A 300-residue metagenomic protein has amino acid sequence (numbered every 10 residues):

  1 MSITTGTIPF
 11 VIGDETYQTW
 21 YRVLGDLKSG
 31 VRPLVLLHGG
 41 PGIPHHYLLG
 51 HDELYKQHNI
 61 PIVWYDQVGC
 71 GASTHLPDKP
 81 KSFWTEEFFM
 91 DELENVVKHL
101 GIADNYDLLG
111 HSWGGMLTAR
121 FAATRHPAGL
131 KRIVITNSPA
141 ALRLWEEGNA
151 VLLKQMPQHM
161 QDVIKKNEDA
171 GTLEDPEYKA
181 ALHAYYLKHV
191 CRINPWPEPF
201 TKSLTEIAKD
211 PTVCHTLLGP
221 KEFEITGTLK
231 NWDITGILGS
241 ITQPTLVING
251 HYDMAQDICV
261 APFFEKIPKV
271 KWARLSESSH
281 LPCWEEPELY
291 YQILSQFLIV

Functional and structural regions predicted by a protein language model:
M1-Q18: N-terminal cap/lid segment of alpha/beta-hydrolase-fold proteins
T16-S82, V96: Conserved HGGG/HGGXW glycine-rich cap/lid loop of the alpha/beta-hydrolase fold
W64-W113, L117, T124-R125: Active-site loop/oxyanion-hole signature of alpha/beta-hydrolase fold enzymes
Y106-D107, R132-V134: Residue in the alpha/beta-hydrolase core beta-strand immediately N-terminal to the catalytic nucleophile
V134-L144: Active-site nucleophile loop of the alpha/beta-hydrolase fold
G148, L153-Q243: Alpha/beta-hydrolase
T228-S278: Conserved loop-alpha-helix segment in the C-terminal half of the alpha/beta-hydrolase fold that carries the catalytic
K269-V300: Catalytic active-site module of serine/aspartate enzymes centered on a nucleophile-bearing elbow/loop
